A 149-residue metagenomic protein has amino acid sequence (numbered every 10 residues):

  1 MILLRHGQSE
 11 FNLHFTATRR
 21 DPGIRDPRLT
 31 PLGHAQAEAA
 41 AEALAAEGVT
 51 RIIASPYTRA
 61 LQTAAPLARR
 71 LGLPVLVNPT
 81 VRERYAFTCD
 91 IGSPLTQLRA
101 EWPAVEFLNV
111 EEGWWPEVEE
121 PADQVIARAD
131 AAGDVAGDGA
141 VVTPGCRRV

Functional and structural regions predicted by a protein language model:
M1, R84-A104, G137-D138: Acidic, low-complexity terminal tails and accessory targeting/binding regions of phosphate-metabolizing enzymes
I2, G7-V77, A100-E101, V118 (+1 more regions): Active-site-proximal alpha-helix that buttresses catalytic centers in soluble enzyme cores
E10, R84, R148: Flexible, glycine-rich phosphate/dinucleotide-binding loops and adjacent beta-alpha linkers at cofactor/substrate
N12-L13, F107-E111: Short, hydrophobic secondary-structure boundary micro-motifs
A54-T58, T80-V81, V110, G139-C146: Short, well-ordered beta-to-alpha junction loops that form the rim of enzyme active sites and present histidine/acidic
L61, R69, A127-V149: Active-site-adjacent alpha-helix immediately C-terminal to a catalytic or transition-state-stabilizing loop
L73-I91, V110-P116: A short, structured active-site edge motif that brings together acidic residues
G113-A122, V149: Amphipathic alpha-helical surface "interface" segments used for docking/oligomerization or membrane association within
